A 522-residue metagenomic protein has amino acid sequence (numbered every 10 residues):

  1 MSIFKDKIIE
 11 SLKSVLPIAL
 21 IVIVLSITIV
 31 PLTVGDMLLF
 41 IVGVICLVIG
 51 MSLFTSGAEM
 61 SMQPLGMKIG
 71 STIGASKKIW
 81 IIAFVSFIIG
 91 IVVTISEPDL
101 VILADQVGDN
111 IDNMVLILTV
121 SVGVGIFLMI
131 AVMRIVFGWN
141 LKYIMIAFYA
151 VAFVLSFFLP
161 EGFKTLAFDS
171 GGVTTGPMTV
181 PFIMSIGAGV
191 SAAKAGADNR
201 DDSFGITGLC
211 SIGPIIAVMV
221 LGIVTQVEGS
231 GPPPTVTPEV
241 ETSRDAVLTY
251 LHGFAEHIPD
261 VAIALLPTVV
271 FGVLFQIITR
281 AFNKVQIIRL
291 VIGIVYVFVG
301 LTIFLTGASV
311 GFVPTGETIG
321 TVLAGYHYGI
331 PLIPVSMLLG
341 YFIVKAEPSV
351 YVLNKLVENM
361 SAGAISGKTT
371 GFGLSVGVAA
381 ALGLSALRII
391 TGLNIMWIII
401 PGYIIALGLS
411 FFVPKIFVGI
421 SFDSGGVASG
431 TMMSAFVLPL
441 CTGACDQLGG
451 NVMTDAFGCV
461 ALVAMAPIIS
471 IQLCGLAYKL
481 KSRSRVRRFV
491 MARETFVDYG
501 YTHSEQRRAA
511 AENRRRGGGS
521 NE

Functional and structural regions predicted by a protein language model:
M1-S56, S71-T72, S76, G171 (+6 more regions): Signature of multi-pass transmembrane helix bundles
I18-V22, G50, K78-S86, A147-F158 (+8 more regions): Small-residue-rich segments of transmembrane alpha-helices in multi-pass membrane proteins, especially helix faces
P31, T55-M67, V92-L103, E161-T165 (+2 more regions): Transmembrane alpha-helix boundary signature
L38-L39, G57, D105-I117, R134-A150 (+8 more regions): Transmembrane helix-loop boundary segments of multi-pass membrane transporters
F40-S52, I111-V122, D169-I183, T235-V236 (+4 more regions): Structural signature of hydrophobic alpha-helical transmembrane segments
G70-T72, I79-V151, G329-S410: Helix-loop-helix junctions within the multi-pass membrane cores of secondary transporters/permeases
L128, V132-V136, F163, A188-D202 (+3 more regions): Alpha-helical transmembrane segments
F158-L166, A217-Q226, F304-G311, G383-L384 (+1 more regions): Hydrophobic alpha-helical transmembrane segments in multi-pass integral membrane proteins
